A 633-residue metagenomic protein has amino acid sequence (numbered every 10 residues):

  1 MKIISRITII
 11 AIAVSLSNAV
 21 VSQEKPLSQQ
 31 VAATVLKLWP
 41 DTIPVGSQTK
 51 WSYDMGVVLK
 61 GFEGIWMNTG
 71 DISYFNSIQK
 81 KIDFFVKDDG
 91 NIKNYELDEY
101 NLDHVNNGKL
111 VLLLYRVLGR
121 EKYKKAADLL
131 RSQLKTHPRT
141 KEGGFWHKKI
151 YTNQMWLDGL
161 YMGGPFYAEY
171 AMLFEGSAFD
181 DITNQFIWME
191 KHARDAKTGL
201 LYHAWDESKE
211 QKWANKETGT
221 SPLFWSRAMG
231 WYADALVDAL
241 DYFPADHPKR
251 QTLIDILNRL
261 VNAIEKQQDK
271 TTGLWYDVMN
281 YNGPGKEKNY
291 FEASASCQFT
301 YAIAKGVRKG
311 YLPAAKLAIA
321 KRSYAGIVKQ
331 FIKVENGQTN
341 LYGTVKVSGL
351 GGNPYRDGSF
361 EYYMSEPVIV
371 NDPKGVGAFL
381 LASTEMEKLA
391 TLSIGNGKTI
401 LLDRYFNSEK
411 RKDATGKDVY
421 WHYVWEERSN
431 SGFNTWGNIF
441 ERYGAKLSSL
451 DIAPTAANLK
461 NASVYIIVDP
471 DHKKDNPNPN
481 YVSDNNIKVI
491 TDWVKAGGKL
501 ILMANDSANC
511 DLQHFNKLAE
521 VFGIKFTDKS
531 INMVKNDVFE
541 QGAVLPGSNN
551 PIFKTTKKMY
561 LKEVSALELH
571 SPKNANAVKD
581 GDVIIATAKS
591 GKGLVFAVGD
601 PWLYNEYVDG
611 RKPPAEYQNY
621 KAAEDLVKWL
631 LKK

Functional and structural regions predicted by a protein language model:
M1-Q23: Bacterial Sec-dependent N-terminal signal peptides
I10-A13, K25-G56, N68-K80, F84-L110 (+5 more regions): CBM-like carbohydrate-recognition segments
E24-P44, N76-N94, K125-G144, S177-K212 (+2 more regions): Long, well-ordered core segments of solenoidal/helical folds
P44, K60-E63, N101-Y115, W146-M162 (+3 more regions): Carbohydrate-binding/catalytic loop surfaces
T69, Y170-D180, A239-Q251, G306-A314: Inter-helical turn/loop segments and adjacent helix faces that build the functional surface of alpha-helical bundle
D88-G90, L97, N101-F166, L173 (+1 more regions): Extracytoplasmic mature domains of secreted/periplasmic and thylakoid-lumen proteins
A233-N282: Oxyanion-binding "anion nests"
T391-K633: Short, surface-exposed patches at the edges or C-terminal ends of soluble domains, predominantly
